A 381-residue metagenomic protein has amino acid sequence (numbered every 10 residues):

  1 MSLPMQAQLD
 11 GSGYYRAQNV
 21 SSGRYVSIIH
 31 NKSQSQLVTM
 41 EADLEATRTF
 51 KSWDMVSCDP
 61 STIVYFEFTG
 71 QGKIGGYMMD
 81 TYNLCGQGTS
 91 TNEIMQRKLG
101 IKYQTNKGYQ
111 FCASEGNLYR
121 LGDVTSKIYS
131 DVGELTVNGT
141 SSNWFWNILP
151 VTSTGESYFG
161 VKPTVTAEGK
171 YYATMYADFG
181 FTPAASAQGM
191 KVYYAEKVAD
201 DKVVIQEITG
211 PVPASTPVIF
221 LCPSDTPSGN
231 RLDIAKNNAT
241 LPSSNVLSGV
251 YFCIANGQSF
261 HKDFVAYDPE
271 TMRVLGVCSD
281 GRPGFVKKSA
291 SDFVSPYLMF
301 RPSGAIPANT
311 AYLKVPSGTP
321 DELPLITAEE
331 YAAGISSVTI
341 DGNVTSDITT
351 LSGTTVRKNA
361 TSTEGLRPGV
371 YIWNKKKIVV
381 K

Functional and structural regions predicted by a protein language model:
M1-L9: Bacterial Sec-dependent N-terminal signal peptides
Q8-S157, N238-S248, F252, N256: Lectin-like carbohydrate-binding module/patch detector with strong preference for beta-trefoil
S12-G13, A214-S215, R367-Y371: A glycine-anchored, Pro-Gly-centered beta-turn/N-cap motif
Y15, V218, Y251, Y371-W373: A short tyrosine-centered beta-strand micro-motif
S33-C58, K170-D200: Surface-exposed turn/loop modules enriched in turn-prone residues
L149-S186, T209-P283, K287-I335, I378-K381: A short, polar beta-strand/turn micro-motif
E330-K381: C-terminal outer-membrane/trafficking sorting elements
